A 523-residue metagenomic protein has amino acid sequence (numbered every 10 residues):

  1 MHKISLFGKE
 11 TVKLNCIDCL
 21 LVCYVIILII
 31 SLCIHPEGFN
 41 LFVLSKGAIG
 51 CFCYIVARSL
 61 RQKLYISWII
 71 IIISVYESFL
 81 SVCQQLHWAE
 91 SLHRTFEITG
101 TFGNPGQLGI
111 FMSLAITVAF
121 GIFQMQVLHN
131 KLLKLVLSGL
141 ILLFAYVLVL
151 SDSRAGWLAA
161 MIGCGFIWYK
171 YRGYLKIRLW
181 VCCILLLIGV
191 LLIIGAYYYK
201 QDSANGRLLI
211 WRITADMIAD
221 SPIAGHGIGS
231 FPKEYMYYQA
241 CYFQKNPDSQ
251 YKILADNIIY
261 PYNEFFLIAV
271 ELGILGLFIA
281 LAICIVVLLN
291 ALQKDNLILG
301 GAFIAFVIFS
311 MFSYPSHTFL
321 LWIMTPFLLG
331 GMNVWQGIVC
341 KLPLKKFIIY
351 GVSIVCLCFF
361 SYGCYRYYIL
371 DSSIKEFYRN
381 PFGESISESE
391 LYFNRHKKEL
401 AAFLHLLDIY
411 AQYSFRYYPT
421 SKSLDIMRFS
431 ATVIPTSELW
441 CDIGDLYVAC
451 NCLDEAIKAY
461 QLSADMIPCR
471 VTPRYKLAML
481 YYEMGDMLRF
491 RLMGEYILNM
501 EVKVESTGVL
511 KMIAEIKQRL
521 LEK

Functional and structural regions predicted by a protein language model:
M1-I72, I122-S138, W168-C182, N333-E384 (+12 more regions): Transmembrane signal-anchor hairpin modules in multi-pass inner-membrane enzymes, especially those that act on
I17-L21, N104, L108, T214 (+1 more regions): Membrane-interface coil-to-helix junctions
V25-C33, G38-R58, L64-R94, G100-Y174 (+5 more regions): Alpha-helical transmembrane segments of multi-pass inner-membrane proteins
I71-F79, S221, I228-P232: Hydrophobic alpha-helical membrane-insertion segments
L92-T95, I228-E271: Interfacial juxtamembrane loops and adjacent helix segments that form the catalytic/substrate-binding surfaces
E97-I98, G156, G163-C164, L185-P222 (+3 more regions): Flexible juxtamembrane loops connecting transmembrane helices in multi-pass membrane enzymes that build or modify
L209-R212, D216, K233, L267 (+3 more regions): Solvent-exposed, polar/charged alpha-helical surfaces in well-ordered, non-transmembrane soluble domains, broadly
